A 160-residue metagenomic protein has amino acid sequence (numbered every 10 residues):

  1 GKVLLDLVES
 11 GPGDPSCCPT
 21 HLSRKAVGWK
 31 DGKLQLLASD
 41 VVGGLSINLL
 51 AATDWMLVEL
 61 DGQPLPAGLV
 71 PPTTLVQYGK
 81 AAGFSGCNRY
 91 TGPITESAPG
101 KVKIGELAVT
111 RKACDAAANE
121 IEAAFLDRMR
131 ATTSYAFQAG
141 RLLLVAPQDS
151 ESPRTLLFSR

Functional and structural regions predicted by a protein language model:
G1-L49, L60, L65, K80 (+1 more regions): Acidic, small-residue rich beta-repeat scaffolds with periodic aromatic anchors
G43-R160: Lipid interaction determinants
